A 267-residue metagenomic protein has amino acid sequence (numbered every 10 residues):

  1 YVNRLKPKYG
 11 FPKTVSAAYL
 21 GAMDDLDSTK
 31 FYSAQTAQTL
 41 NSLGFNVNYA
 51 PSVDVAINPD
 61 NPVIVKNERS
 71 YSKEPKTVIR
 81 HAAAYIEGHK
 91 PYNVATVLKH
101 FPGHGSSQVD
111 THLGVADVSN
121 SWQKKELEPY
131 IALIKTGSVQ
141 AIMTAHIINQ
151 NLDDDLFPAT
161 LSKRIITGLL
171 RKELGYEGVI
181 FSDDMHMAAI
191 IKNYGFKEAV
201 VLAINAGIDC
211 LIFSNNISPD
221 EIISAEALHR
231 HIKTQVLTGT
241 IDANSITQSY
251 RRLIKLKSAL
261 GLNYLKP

Functional and structural regions predicted by a protein language model:
Y1-P12, Y32-A56, V78-P102: Glycine-rich, aromatic-flanked loop segments that form ligand/cofactor-binding clefts across common enzyme folds
Y9-D24, E68-S72: A charged helix-plus-loop insertion that forms the helical arch/lid used to bind and gate nucleic-acid substrates
G21-Q35, K76-I79, W122: Glycine-rich anion/phosphate-binding loops
V55-V65: Short, conserved phosphate-binding/catalytic loop or strand-edge motifs used in phosphoryl-/nucleotidyl-transfer
I64, E68-V78: Active-site-proximal segment of RNA-dependent polymerases
I79-T234, T240-D242: Second-shell residues forming the walls of enzyme active-site clefts
V236-K266: Mid-to-C-terminal alpha-helical segments outside catalytic/metal-binding sites
